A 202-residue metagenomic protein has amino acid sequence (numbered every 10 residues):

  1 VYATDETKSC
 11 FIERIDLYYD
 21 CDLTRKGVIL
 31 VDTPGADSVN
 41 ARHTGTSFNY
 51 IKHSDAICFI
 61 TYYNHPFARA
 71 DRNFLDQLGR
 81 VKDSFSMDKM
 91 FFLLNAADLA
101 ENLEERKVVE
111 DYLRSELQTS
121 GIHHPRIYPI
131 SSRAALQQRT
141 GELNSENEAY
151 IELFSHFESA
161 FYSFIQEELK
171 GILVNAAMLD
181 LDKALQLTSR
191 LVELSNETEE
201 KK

Functional and structural regions predicted by a protein language model:
V1-N175: Globular "head" domains of long coiled-coil molecular machines
E167, G171-K202: Long, non-membrane, amphipathic alpha-helices that form coiled-coils
